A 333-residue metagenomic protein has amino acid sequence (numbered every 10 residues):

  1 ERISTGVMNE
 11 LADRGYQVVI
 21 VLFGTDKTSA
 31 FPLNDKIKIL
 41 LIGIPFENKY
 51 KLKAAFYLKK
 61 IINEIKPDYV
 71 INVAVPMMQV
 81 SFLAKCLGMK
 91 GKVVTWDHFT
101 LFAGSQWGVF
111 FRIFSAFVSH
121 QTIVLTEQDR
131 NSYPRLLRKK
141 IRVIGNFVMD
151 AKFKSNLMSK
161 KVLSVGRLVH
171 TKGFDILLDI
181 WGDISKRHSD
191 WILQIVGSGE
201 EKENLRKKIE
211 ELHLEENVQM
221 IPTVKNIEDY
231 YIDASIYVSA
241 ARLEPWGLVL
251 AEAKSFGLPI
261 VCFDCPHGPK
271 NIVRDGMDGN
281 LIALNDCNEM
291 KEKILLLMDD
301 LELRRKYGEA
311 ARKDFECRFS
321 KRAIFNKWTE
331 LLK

Functional and structural regions predicted by a protein language model:
E1-G6, K160-K186, L193, E200-K207 (+1 more regions): A conserved mid-protein helix/loop that constitutes part of the nucleotide-sugar donor-binding site
R2-K49: N-terminal strand-loop element at the rim of the active site of nucleotide-sugar-dependent glycosyltransferases
N72-Q79, D97: Short His-centered aromatic/hydrophobic patch
V118-K152: Donor nucleotide-sugar binding/catalytic pocket of nucleotide-sugar-dependent glycosyltransferases
T223, R242: Aromatic "clamp/platform" in nucleotide-sugar-dependent glycosyltransferases that forms part of the donor/acceptor
P259-F263: Short hydrophobic beta-strand element within catalytic cores of glycosyltransferases and related nucleotide-activated
R274-G276, N280-N288, L295-E302: Conserved acidic donor-binding segment of nucleotide-sugar-dependent glycosyltransferases
E289, L296, L303-R318, I324-E330: A short, well-ordered alpha-helix in the C-terminal region of glycosyltransferases
